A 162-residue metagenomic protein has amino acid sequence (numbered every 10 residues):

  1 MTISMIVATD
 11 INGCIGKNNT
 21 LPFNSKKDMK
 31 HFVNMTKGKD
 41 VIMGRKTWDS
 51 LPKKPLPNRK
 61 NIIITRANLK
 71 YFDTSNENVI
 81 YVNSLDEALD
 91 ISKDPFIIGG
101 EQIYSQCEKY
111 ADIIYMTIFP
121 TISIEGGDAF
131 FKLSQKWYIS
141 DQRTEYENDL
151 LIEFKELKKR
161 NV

Functional and structural regions predicted by a protein language model:
M1-V162: Enzymes that bind and transform nitrogen-containing heteroaromatic metabolites
